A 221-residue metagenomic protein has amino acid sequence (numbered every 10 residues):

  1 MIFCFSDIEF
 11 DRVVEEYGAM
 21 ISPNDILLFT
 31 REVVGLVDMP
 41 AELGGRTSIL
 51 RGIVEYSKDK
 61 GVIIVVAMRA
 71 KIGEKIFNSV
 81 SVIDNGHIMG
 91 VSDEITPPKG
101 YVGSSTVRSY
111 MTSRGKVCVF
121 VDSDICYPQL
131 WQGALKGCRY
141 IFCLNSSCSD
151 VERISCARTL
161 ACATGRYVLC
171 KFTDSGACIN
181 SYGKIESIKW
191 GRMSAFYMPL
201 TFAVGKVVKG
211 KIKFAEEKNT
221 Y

Functional and structural regions predicted by a protein language model:
I2-F29, Y101-T164: Active-site beta-loop-alpha substructure in enzyme catalytic cores, prototypically the cysteine-centered nucleophile
D7-I8, R69-K71, D93-P97, T173: Active-site beta-loop-alpha junctions enriched in small/polar residues
E9-N85, S149-R166: Cys-nucleophile CN-hydrolase/nitrilase-fold catalytic domain and related Cys-dependent amidase chemistry that acts on
G44-V65, L130-Y197: CN hydrolase (nitrilase-like) catalytic-core segments centered on the catalytic cysteine and neighboring Lys/Glu
M68, V82-D84, D93, V121-S123 (+2 more regions): Short, structured patches in soluble enzyme cores that scaffold and shape functional sites
E74-D93, S175-G191: Amphipathic beta-strand/beta-sheet edge segments enriched in Tyr/Trp
E94-P98, D124-I125, G191-S194: A short, sequence-level motif marking secondary-structure junctions
V102, S109-R114, T173-Y221: C-terminal beta-strand edge segments of enzyme domains
